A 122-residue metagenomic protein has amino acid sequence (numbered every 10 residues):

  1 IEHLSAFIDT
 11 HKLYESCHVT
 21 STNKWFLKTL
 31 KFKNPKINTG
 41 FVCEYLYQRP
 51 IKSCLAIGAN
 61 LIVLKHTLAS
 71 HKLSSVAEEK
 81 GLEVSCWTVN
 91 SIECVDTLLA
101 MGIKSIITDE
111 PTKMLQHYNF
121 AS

Functional and structural regions predicted by a protein language model:
I1-S122: Short loop-to-alpha-helix "cap/lid" segments that border enzyme active sites across diverse enzyme classes
